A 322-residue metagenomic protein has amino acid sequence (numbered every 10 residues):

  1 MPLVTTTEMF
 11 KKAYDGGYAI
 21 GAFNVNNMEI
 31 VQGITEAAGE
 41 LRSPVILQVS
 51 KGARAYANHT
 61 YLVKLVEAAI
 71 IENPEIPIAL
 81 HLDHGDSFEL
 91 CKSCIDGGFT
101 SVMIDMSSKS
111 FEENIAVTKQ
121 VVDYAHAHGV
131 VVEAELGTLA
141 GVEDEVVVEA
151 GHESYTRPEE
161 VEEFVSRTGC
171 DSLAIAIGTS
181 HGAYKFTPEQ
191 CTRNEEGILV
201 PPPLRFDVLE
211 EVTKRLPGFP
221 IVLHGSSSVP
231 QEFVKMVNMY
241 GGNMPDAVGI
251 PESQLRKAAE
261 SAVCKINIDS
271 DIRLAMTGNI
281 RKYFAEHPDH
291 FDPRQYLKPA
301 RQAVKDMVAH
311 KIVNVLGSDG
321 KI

Functional and structural regions predicted by a protein language model:
M1, Y18-N26, A53-R54, Q295 (+1 more regions): A short N-terminal beta->alpha junction/helix N-cap motif
M1-L3, I322: Basic/polar N-terminal segments that are highly enriched at the extreme N-terminus, encompassing both cleavable
V4-K12, N27-A53, T60-E75, G85-P220 (+5 more regions): Alpha/beta enzyme core
T5-G21, D289-F291: Generic N-terminal amphipathic, Lys/Arg-enriched alpha-helix
I20-N24, L80-H81, M103, I221-L223 (+2 more regions): Short catalytic-loop micro-motif centered on adjacent basic/acidic residues
V45, P77-A79, G225: Residue-level recognition of the N-termini of beta-strands and the immediately preceding loop/turn
G137, S226, D271: An acidic- and aromatic-residue-enriched active-site/binding cleft used to recognize and process polar
N238-M239, I250-I322: C-terminal alpha-helical cap/extension of soluble enzyme domains
